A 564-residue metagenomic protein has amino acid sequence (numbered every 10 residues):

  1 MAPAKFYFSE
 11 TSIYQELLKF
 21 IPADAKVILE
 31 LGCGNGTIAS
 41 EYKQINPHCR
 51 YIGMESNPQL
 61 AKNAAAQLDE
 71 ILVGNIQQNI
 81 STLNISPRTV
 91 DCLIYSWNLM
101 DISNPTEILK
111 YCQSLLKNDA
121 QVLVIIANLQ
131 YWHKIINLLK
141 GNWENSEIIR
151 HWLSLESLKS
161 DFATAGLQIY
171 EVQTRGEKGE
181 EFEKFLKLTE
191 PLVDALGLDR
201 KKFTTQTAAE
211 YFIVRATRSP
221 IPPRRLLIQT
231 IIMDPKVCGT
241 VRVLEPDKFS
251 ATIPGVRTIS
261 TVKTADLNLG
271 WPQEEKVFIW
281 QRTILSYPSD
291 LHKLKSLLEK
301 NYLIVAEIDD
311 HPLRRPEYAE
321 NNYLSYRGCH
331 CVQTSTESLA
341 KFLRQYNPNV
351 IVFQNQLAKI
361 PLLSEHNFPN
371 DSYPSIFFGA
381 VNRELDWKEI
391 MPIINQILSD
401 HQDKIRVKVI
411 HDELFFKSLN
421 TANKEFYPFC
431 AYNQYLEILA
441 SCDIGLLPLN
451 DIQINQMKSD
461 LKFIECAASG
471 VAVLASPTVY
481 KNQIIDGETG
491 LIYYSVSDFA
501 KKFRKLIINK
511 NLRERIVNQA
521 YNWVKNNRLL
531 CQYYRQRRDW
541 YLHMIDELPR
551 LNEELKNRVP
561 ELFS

Functional and structural regions predicted by a protein language model:
M1-R88, F185-L186, A209-F212, M233-E245 (+1 more regions): Conserved N-terminal segment of class I S-adenosyl-L-methionine
S96, I259-F342: Extended catalytic core of nucleotide-activated donor transferases of GT-like folds
S103-Y111, Q121-P220: S-adenosyl-L-methionine-dependent methyltransferase catalytic module, highlighting the catalytic core
S219-L285: N-terminal pre-catalytic "stem/leader" segment of glycosyltransferase-like enzymes
I232-G255, K359-I360, P369-A440: Conserved catalytic-core segment of nucleotide-activated headgroup transferases in glycan assembly
R314-R315, L385, N433, E437-I438 (+2 more regions): Nucleotide-sugar-dependent
I360, I508-R550: A charged, aromatic-enriched C-terminal amphipathic alpha-helix characteristic of glycosyltransferases across folds
D486-S497, K505-N511: Conserved acidic donor-binding segment of nucleotide-sugar-dependent glycosyltransferases
